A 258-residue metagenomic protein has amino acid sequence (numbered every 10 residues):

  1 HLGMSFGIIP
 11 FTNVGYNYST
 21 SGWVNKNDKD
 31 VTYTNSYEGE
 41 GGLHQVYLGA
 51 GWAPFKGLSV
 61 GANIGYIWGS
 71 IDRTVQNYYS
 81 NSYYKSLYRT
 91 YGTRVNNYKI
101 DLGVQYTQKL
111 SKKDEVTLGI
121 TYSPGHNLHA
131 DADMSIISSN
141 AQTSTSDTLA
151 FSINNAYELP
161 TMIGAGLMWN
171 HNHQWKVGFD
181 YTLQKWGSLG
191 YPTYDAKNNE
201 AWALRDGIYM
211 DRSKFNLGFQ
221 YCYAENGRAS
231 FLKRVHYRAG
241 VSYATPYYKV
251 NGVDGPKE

Functional and structural regions predicted by a protein language model:
L2-E258: Outer-membrane beta-barrel porins/channels
